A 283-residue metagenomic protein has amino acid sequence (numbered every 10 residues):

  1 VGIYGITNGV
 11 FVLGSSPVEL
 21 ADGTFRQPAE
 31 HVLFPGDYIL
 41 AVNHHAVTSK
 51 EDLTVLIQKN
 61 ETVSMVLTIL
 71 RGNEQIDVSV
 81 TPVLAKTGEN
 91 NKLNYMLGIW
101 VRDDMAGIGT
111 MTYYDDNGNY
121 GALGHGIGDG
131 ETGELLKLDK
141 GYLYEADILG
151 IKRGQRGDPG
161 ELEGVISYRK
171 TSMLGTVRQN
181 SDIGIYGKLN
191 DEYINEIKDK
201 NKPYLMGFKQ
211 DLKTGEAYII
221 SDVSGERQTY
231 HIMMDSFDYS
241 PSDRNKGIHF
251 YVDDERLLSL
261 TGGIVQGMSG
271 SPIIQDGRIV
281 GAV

Functional and structural regions predicted by a protein language model:
V1-L13: N-terminal, Lys/Arg-enriched amphipathic/low-complexity engagement segments that precede the first folded domain
N8, P35-G36, K213, S269 (+1 more regions): Short, flexible surface segments
P17-D37, S269: PDZ/PDZ-like domain micro-motif
P28-K50, I274-D276, V280-G281: Conserved PDZ fold ligand-binding element
H45-L56, D77, Q228-H231: Short, Lys/Arg- and Gly-enriched loop/turn segments at beta-strand edges
T54-L97: PDZ-domain C-terminal substructure recognizer with occasional recognition of PDZ-binding tails
I76-D77, G121, V280-G281: Generic structural signal for well-ordered beta-strand positions
V83-L84, N90-G262, Q266, Q275-D276: Serine endopeptidase catalytic core focused on the charge-relay Asp
